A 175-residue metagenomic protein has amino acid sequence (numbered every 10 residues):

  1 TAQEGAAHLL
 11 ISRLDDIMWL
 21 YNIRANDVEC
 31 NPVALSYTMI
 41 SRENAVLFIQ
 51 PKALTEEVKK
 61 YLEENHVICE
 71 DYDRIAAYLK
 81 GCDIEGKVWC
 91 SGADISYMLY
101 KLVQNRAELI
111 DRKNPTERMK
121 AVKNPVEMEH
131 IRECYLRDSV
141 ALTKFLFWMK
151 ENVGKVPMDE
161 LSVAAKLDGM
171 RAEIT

Functional and structural regions predicted by a protein language model:
T1-T175: Active-site neighborhoods and metal-handling regions in enzymes and metal-associated proteins
